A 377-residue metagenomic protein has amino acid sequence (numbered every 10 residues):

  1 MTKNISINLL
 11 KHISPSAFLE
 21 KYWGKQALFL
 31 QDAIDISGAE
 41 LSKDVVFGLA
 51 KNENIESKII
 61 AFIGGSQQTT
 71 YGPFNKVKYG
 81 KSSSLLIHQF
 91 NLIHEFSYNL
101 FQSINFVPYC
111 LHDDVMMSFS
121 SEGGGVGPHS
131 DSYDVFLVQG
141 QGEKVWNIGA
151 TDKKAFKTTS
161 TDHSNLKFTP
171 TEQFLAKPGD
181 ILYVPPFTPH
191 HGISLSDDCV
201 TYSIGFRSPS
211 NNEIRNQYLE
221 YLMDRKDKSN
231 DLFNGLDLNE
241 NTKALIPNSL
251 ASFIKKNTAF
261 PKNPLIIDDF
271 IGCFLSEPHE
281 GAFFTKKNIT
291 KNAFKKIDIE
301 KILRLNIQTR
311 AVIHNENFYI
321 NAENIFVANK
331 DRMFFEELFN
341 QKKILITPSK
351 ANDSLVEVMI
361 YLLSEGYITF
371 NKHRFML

Functional and structural regions predicted by a protein language model:
M1-A27, N321-K330, S364, T369-M376: Fe(II)/2-oxoglutarate
T2-K21, I34-D180, T188-L236, K372: Active-site region of the double-stranded beta-helix
Y218-S276: Long, charge-rich alpha-helical interaction segments
P261-E337, I360, N371-L377: Acidic, low-complexity/disordered tracts enriched in E/D and polar residues
K330-A351: Short acidic, hydrophobic short linear motifs in intrinsically disordered regions
K350-S364: Short amphipathic alpha-helical interaction segments
